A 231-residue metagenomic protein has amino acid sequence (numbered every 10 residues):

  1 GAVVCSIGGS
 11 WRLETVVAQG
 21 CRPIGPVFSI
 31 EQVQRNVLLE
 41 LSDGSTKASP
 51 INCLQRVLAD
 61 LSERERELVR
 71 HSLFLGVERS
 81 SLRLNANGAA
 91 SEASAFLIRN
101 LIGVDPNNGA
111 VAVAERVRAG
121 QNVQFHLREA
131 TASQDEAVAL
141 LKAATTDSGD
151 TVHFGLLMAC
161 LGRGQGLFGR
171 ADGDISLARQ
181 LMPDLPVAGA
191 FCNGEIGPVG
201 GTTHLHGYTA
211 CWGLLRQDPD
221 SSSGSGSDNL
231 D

Functional and structural regions predicted by a protein language model:
G1-L185, A190-D231: Small-residue-enriched flexible segments
